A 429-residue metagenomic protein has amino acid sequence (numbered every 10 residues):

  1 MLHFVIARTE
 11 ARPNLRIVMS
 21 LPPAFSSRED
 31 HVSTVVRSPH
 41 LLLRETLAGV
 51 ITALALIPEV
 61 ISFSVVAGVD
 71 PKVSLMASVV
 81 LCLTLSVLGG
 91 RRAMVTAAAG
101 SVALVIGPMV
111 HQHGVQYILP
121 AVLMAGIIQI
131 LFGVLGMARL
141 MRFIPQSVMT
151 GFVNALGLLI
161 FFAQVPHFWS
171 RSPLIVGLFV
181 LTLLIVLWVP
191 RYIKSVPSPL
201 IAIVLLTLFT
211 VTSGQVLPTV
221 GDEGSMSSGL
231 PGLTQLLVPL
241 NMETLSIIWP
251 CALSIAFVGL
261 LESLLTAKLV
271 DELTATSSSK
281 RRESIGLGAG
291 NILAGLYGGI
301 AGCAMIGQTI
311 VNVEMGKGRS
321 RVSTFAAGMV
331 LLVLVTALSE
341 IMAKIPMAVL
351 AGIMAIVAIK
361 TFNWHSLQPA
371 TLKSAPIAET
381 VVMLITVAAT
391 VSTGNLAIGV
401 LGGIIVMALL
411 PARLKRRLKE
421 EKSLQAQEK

Functional and structural regions predicted by a protein language model:
V5-A11, V18, A24: Acidic, Ala/Val/Gly-enriched low-complexity intrinsically disordered segments
V18-G49, A55, I106-G107, H113-T274 (+2 more regions): Core transmembrane helix bundle of multi-pass membrane transport proteins
T34, S38-V50, A55-R92, M242-R321: Membrane-embedded helical hairpins/re-entrant loop segments and their flanking transmembrane helices within multi-pass
E59, M76-L85, A99-H111, A327-L331: Hydrophobic alpha-helical segments within and immediately flanking transmembrane helices of multi-pass membrane proteins
V73-C82, Q116-I127, R282-N291, A327-L332 (+1 more regions): Alpha-helical transmembrane segments of multi-pass membrane proteins
S78-V79, A97, V122, V153 (+4 more regions): Residue-level recognition of transmembrane alpha-helices in multi-pass small-molecule transporters/permeases
M94-G100, P145-V148: Active-site nucleophile and cofactor-binding loops and adjacent substrate-binding regions of central metabolic enzymes
I106-H111, T309-V322, M329-T336: Interfacial segments of multi-pass membrane proteins
